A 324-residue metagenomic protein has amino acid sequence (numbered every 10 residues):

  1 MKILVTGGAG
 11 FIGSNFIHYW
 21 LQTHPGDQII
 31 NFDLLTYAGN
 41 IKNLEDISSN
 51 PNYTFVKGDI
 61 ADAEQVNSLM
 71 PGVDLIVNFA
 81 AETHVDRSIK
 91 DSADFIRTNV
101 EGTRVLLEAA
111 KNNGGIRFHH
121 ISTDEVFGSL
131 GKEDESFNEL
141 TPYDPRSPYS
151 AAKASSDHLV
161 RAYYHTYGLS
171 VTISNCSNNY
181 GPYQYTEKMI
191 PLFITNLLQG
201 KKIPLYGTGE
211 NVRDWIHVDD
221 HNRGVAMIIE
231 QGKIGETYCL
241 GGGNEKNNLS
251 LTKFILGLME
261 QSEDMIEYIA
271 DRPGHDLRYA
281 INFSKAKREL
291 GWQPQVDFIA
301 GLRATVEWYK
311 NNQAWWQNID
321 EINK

Functional and structural regions predicted by a protein language model:
M1-N179, A304, Y309-N312, N318-K324: N-terminal Rossmann-like NAD(P)+-binding domain of SDR-like oxidoreductases, especially those catalyzing
F16, I29, G58-A61, L197-K324: C-terminal substrate-binding subdomain of Rossmann-fold SDR/epimerase-dehydratase oxidoreductases
N40, S49, E133, P182-T186 (+3 more regions): Residue-level signature of the cytosolic catalytic core of signaling kinases
I41-L44, L130-E133, Q184-E187, L251-T252 (+1 more regions): Short aromatic-enriched loop/helix-cap "lid" or pocket-rim segments at secondary-structure transitions that line
I47, E135, T186-I194: A glycine/serine/threonine-rich, flexible loop-to-helix segment that serves as the NAD(P) cofactor-binding "lid"
E64-N67, D86, A93, R104 (+7 more regions): Residues in well-ordered alpha-helical elements
R87-S88, L140-D144, L169-P182, F193-I216 (+2 more regions): A conserved pocket-lining segment of Rossmann-fold NAD(P)-dependent short-chain dehydrogenase/reductase
S155, L159, Y163, F193 (+2 more regions): Hydrophobic alpha-helix immediately C-terminal to the catalytic Tyr-X-X-X-Lys motif of short-chain
